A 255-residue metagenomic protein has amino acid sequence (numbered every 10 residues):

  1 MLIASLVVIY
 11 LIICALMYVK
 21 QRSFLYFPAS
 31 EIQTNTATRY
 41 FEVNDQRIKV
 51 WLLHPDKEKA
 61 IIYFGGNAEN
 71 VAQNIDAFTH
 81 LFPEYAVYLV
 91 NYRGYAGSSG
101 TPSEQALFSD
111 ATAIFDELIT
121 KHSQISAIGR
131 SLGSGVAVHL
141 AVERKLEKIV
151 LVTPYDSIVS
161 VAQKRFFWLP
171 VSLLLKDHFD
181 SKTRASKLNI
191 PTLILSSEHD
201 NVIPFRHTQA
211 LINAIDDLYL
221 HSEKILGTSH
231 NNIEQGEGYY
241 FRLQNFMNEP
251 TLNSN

Functional and structural regions predicted by a protein language model:
L2-E42: An N-terminal hydrophobic leader/cap segment in hydrolases
R47-E117, R130-G135, H139-A141: Membrane-embedded segments
D76-A77, S181, I190, P204-N213: Short alpha-helix in the alpha/beta-hydrolase fold that links the catalytic acid
K121-S131: Alpha/beta-hydrolase fold nucleophile elbow
S134-R184, I190, N232: Hydrolase active-site cap/lid region
L188-N189, I194-D200: Short beta-strand/loop motif that positions the catalytic acidic residue of the alpha/beta-hydrolase fold
H199-I203, H230-N231: Acidic catalytic loop of the alpha/beta-hydrolase fold
T228-G238: Catalytic histidine-centered segment of alpha/beta-hydrolase-like enzymes
